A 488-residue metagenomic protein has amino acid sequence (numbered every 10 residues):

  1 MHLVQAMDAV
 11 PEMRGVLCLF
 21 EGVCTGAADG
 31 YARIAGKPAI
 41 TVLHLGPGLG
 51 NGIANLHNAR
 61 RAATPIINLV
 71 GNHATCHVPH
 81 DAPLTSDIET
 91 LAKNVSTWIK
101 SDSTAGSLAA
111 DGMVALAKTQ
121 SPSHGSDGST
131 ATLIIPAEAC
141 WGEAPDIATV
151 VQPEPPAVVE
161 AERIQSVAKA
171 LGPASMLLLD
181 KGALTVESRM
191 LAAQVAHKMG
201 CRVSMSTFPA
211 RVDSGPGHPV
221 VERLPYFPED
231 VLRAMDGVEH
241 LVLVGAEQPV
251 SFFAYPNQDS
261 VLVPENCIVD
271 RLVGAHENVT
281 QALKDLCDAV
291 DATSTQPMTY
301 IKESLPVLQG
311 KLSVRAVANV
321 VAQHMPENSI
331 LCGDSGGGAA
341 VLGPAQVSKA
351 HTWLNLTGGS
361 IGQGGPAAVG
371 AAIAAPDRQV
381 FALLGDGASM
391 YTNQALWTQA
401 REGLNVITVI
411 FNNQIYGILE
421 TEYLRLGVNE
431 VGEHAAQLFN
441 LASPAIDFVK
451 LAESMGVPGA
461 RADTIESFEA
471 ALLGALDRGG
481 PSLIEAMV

Functional and structural regions predicted by a protein language model:
M1-Q296, N405-T408: N-terminal alpha/beta PP-like core and its mobile active-site loop of ThDP/TPP-dependent enzymes
M1-V10, P297-D377: Active-site diphosphate/adenylate-binding microenvironment
V16-G26, T41-G48, S103-T104, D334-S335 (+3 more regions): Active-site nucleophile and cofactor-binding loops and adjacent substrate-binding regions of central metabolic enzymes
G46, H73, P136-E138, G182 (+7 more regions): Anionic group-transfer/hydrolysis microenvironments
L69, H77-L84, K198, A340-V488: Thiamine diphosphate
G106, T132-I134, D146-I147, G245-A339 (+4 more regions): Phosphate/pyrophosphate-binding active-site segments
Q120, H124, G172, D236 (+4 more regions): Short conserved AdoMet
M176, I330, F381-A382: Hydrophobic "anchor" residues on beta-strands that sit immediately upstream of conserved functional sites
